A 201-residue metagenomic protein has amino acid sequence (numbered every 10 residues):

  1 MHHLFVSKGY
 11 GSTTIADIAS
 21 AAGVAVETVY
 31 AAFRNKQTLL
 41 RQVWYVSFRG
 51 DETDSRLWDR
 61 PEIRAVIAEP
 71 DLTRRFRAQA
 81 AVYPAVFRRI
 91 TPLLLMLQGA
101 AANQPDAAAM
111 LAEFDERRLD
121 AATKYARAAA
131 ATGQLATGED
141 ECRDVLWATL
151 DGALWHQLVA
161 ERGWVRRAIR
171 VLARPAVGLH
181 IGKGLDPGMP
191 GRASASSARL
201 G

Functional and structural regions predicted by a protein language model:
L4-T38, Q42: Helix-turn-helix
Y10, G99-Q104, G152: Short helix-capping/turn signature of helix-turn-helix
A32, V86, A148-T149: Conserved catalytic core of Hanks-type protein kinase domains
K36-T38, Q42-Y45, R49-R88, C142-R143: Hydrophobic alpha-helical connector segments
A78-Q98, P105-T132, D140-D144, V177-G178: Amphipathic alpha-helical packing segments from all-alpha helical-bundle domains
A108, A128-P175, P187-R192, L200-G201: Hydrophobic/aromatic-rich alpha-helical bundle segments in the mid-to-C-terminal region
P175-K183: C-terminal alpha-helix
